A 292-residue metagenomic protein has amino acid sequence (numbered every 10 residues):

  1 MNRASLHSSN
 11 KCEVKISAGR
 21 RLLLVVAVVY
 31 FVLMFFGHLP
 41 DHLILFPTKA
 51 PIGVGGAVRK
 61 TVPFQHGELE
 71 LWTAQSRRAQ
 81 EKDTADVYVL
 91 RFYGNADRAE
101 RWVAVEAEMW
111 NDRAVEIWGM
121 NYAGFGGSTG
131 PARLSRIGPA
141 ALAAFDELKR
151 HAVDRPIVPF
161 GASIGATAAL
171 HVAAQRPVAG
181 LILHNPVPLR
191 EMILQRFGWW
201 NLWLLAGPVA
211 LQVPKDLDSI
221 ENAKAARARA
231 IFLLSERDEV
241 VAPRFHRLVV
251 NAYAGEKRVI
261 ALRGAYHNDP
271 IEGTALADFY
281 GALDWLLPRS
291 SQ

Functional and structural regions predicted by a protein language model:
A18-P63, L69-W72, S76-R77: An N-terminal hydrophobic leader/cap segment in hydrolases
E70-E147, T167: Membrane-embedded segments
V105, S219, A228, A242-N251: Short alpha-helix in the alpha/beta-hydrolase fold that links the catalytic acid
F160-G165, A169: Gly/Ala-rich beta-loop-alpha elbow adjacent to hydrolase catalytic centers
H171-N222, A228, I271-E272: Hydrolase active-site cap/lid region
A226, F232-L234, D238: Short beta-strand/loop motif that positions the catalytic acidic residue of the alpha/beta-hydrolase fold
E236-V241, N268-D269: Acidic catalytic loop of the alpha/beta-hydrolase fold
R247-Q292: C-terminal catalytic histidine-bearing segment of alpha/beta-hydrolase fold enzymes
